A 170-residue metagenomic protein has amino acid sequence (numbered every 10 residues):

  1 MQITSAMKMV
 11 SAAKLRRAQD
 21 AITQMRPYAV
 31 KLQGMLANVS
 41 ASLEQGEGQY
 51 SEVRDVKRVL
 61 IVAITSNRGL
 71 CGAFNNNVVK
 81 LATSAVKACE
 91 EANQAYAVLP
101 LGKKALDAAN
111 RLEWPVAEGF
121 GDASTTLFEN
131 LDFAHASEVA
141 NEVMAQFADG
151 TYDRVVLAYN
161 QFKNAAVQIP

Functional and structural regions predicted by a protein language model:
M1-P170: Conserved loop-to-helix interface motifs that mediate assembly, gating, or partner/ligand docking in ancient ring
